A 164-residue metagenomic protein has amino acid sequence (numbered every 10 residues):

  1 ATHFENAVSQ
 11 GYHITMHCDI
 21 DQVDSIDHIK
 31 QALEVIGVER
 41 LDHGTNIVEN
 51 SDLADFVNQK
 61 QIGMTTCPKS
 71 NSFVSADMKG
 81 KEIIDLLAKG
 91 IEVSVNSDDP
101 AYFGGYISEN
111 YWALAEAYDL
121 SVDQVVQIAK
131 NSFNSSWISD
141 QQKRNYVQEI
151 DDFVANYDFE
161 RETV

Functional and structural regions predicted by a protein language model:
A1-M16, D21-G37, V48-I62, M78-E92 (+1 more regions): Histidine/acidic residue-rich metal-binding segments in metalloenzymes
H17-V23, G44-N46, C67-N71, P100: Active-site beta-loop-alpha junctions enriched in small/polar residues
Q22-D24, V48-N50, F73-V74, Y102-G104 (+1 more regions): Short secondary-structure capping/turn micro-motifs that flank functional sites
I36-R40, G63-S70: Short, basic, glycine/proline-bearing loop/turn elements
L41, M64, D98, S139: Conserved, mostly hydrophobic/aromatic
A76-S132: Flexible, acidic glycine-rich loops studded with aromatic residues
D119-V164: Mid-to-C-terminal alpha-helical segments outside catalytic/metal-binding sites
